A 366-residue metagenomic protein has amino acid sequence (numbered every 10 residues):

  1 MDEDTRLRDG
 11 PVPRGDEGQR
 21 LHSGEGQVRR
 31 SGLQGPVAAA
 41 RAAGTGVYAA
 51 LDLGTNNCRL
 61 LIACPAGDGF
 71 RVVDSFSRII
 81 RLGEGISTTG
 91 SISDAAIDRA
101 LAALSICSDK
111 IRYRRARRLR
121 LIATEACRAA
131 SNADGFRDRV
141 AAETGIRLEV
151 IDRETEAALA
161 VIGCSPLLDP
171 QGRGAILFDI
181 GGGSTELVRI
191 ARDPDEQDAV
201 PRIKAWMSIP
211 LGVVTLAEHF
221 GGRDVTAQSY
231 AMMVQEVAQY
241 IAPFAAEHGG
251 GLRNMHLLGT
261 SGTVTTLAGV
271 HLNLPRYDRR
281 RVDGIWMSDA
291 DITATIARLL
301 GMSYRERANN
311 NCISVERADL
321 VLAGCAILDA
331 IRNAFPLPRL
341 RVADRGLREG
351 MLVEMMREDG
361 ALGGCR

Functional and structural regions predicted by a protein language model:
D2-V47: Non-catalytic pre-domain segments flanking phosphatase-related domains
T5, G15, Y48, I62-P65 (+5 more regions): Helical "lid/coupling" subdomains associated with nucleotide-phosphate turnover
A43, V73-S75, R137: Local beta-strand/beta-hairpin segments that build beta-sheet-rich folds
G44-G69: N-terminal basic/disordered segments at the start of proteins
D52-N57, F178-S184, T260-T263, G346: A short acidic Gly-Thr/Ser loop motif
N57, S75, A175, G182-E186 (+1 more regions): Broad gene-expression machinery/nucleic-acid interaction feature
D68-L82: N-terminal glycine-rich anion-binding loops that anchor highly charged ligand groups
